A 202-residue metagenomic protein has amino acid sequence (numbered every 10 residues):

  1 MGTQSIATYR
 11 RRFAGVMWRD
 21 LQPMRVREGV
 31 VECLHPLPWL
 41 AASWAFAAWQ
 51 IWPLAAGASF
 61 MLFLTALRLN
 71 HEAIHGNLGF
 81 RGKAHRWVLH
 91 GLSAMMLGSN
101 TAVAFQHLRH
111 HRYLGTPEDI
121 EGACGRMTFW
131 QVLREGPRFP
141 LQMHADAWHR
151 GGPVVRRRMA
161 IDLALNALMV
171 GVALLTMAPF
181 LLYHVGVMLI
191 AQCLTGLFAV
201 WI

Functional and structural regions predicted by a protein language model:
M1-F60, S93-L197: Non-catalytic, topology-defining segments of multipass membrane proteins
T65-G82, V103-E118, I202: Acidic (Asp/Glu-rich) catalytic motifs at the cytosolic membrane interface
G79-M95, G125-R126: Post-HEXXH active-site segment of zinc metalloproteases
